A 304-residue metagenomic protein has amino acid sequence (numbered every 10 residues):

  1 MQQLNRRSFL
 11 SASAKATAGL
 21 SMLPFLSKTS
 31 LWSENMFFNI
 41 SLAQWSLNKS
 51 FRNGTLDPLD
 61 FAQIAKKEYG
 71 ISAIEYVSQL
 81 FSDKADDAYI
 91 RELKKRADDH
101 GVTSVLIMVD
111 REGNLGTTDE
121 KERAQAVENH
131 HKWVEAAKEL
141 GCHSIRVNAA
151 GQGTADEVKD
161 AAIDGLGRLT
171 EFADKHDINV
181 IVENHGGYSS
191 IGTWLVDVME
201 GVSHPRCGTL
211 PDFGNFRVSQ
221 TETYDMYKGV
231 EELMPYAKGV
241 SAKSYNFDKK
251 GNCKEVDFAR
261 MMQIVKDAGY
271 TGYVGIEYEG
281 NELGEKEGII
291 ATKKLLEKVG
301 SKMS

Functional and structural regions predicted by a protein language model:
Q2-E139, E157-D160, D174, G192-T193 (+7 more regions): N-terminal pre-domain/capping segments
A73-I74, I163, G167-Q263: Acidic/histidine-rich catalytic cores of soluble enzymes
V102, I178, A268-G272: A short helix->loop->beta-strand "cap" motif at the edges of active sites that frequently abuts
I107, I145-V147, I276: Short glycine/serine/threonine-enriched helix-capping/active-site loop that flanks the nucleotide-sugar donor pocket
A137-D156, H176, I181-H185: Active-site groove signature of glycoside hydrolases
Q152-L166: Active-site cleft segment of glycoside hydrolase catalytic domains centered on the general acid/base Glu
A242, G272-E279: Conserved active-site loop/cleft motifs that coordinate metal ions or position small ligands
